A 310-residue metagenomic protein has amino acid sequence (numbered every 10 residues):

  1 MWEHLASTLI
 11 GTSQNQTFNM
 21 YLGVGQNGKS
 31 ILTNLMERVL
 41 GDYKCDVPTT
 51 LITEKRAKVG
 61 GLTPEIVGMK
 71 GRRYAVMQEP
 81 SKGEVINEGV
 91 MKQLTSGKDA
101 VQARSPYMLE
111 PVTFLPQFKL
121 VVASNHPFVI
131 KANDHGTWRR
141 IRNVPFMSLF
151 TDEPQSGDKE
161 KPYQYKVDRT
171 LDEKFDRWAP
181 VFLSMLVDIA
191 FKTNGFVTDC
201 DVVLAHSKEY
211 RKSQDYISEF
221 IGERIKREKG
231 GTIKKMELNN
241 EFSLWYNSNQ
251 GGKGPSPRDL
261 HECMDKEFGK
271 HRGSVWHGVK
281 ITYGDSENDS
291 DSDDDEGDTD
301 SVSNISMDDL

Functional and structural regions predicted by a protein language model:
M1-L310: Feature primarily recognizes SF3-like P-loop helicase cores of small DNA viruses
